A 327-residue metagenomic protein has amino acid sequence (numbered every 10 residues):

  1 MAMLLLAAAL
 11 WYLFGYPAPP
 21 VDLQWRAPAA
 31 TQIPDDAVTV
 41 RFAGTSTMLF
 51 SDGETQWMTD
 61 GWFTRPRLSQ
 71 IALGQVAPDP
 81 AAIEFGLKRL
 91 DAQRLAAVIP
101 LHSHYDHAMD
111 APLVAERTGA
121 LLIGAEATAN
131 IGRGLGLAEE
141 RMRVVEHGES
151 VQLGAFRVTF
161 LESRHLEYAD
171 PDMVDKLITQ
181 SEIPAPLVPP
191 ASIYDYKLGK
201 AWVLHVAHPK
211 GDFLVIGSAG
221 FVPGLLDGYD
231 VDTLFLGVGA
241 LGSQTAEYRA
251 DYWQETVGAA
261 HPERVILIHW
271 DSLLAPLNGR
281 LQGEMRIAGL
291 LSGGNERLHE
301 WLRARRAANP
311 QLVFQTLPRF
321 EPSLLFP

Functional and structural regions predicted by a protein language model:
M1-A30: N-terminal membrane-anchoring alpha-helices
I33-G86, K197-G217: Conserved beta-strand hairpin/beta-sheet module of binuclear metal-dependent hydrolase folds, prominently
T55-I99, H104, M109-L113, Y168 (+2 more regions): Pre-active-site segment of Zn-dependent metallo-hydrolases
T59-W62, R94-H104, I123-E126, L214-A219 (+3 more regions): Active-site neighborhood of phospho(di)ester-bond hydrolases with catalytic His/Asp-centered motifs
P66, H104-M109, A129-I131, E149-V151 (+5 more regions): Active-site environment of divalent metal-dependent phosphoester hydrolases
A129, R133-S150, Q254-P327: Binuclear metal-ion centers of metallo-dependent hydrolases, dominated by the metallo-beta-lactamase
R143-G211, A288, H299-P327: Flexible, acidic/histidine-containing loops and adjacent segments that form or flank the divalent-metal
A185-G258: Active-site-proximal loop/helix segments of hydrolase catalytic cores
